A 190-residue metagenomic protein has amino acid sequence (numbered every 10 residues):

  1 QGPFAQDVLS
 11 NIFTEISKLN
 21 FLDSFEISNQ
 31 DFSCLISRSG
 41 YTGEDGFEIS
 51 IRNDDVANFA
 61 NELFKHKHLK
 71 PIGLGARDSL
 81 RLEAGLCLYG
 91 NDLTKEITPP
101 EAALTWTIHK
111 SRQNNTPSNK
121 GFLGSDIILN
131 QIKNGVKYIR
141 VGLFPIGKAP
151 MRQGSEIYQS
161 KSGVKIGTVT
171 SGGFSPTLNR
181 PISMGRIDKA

Functional and structural regions predicted by a protein language model:
Q1-A190: Conserved, structured C-terminal
